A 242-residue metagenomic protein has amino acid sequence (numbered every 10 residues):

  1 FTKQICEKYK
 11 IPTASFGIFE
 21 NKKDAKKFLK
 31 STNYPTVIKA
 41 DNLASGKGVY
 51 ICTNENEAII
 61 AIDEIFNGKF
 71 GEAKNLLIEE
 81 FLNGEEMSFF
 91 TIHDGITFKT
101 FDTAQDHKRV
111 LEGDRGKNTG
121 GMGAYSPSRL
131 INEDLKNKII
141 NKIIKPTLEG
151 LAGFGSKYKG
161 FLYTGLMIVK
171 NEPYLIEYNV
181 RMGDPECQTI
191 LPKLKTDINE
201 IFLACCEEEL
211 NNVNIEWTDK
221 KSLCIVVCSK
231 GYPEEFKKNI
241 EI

Functional and structural regions predicted by a protein language model:
F1-T32, T36-V37, A44: Conserved N-proximal alpha/beta basic substrate-recognition cap immediately N-terminal to, or forming the N-lobe
T2-K3, A25, A58, T119 (+2 more regions): A general structural signal for well-ordered alpha-helical segments in protein cores
D24-K27, E57-I60, Y232-F236: Short, conserved charged micro-motifs
N33-T53, I190: Conserved anion/nucleotide-ligand pocket segment
I38-D41, E79-E80, I215-E216: Short beta-strand
K39, G120, I225: Residue-level signal for inorganic ion chemistry
G48-Q188: Internal nucleotide-binding/catalytic subdomain
I140-L162, N179-I242: Active-site "cap" helix and flanking loop/linker of ATP-utilizing ligase/carboxylase catalytic domains
